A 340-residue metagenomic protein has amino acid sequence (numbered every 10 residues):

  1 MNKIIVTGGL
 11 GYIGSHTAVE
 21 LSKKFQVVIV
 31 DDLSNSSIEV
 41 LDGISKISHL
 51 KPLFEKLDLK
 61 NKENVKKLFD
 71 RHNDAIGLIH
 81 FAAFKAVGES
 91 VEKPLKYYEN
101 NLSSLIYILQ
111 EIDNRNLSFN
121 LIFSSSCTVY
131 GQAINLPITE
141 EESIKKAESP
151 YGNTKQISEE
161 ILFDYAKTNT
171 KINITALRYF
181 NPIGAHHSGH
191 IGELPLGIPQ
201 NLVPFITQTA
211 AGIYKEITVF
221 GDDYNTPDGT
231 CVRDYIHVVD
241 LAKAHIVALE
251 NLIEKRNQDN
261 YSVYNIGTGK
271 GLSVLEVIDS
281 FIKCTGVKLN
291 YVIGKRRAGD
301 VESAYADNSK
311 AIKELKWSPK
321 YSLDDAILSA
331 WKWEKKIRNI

Functional and structural regions predicted by a protein language model:
M1-A185: N-terminal Rossmann-like NAD(P)+-binding domain of SDR-like oxidoreductases, especially those catalyzing
I38, N181-N201, G212-R233: Short, flexible, glycine-rich and Lys/Arg-enriched loop motifs at helix boundaries that contact anionic partners
L57, I198-P199, K270, P319: Residue-level signature of the cytosolic catalytic core of signaling kinases
Y98, E148-Q156, G192-Q200, P204 (+1 more regions): Short-chain dehydrogenase/reductase
S103-I106, Q156, E160, Q200 (+4 more regions): A structural signal for well-ordered alpha-helical segments within the folded catalytic domains of diverse enzymes
F205-I340: C-terminal substrate-binding subdomain of Rossmann-fold SDR/epimerase-dehydratase oxidoreductases
